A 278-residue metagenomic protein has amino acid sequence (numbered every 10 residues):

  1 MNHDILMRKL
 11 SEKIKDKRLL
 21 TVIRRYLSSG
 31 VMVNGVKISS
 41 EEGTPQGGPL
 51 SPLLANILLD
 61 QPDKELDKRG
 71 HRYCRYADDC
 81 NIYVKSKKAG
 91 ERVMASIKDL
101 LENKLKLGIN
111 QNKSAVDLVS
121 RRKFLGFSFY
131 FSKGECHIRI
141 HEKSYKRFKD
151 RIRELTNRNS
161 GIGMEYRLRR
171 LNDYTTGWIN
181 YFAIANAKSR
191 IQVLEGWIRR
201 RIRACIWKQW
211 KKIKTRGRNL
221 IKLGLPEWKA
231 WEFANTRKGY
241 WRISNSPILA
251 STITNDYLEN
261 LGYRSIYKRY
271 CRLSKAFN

Functional and structural regions predicted by a protein language model:
M1-K123: Conserved polymerase palm-domain catalytic core
H3-M7, D16-L20, L59, M94 (+7 more regions): Alpha-helix initiation and N-capping motif
I5-K9, D79, R151-E154, Y174-W178: A general alpha-helix detector
L10, I14, P49, L53 (+5 more regions): Generic amphipathic alpha-helical segments used as scaffolds and interaction surfaces in large, multi-domain proteins
S11-K15, S28-V31, L59, E102 (+8 more regions): Non-catalytic alpha-helical coupling and interface elements of nucleotide-dependent molecular machines and regulators
S28, K104-T176: A conserved non-catalytic segment of reverse transcriptases and RNA-directed RNA polymerases corresponding to the late
R167-I213, G217-I221: Non-catalytic, peripheral interaction segments enriched in hydrophobic/basic residues
R201, W210-N278: Extended C-terminal regions of large enzymes
